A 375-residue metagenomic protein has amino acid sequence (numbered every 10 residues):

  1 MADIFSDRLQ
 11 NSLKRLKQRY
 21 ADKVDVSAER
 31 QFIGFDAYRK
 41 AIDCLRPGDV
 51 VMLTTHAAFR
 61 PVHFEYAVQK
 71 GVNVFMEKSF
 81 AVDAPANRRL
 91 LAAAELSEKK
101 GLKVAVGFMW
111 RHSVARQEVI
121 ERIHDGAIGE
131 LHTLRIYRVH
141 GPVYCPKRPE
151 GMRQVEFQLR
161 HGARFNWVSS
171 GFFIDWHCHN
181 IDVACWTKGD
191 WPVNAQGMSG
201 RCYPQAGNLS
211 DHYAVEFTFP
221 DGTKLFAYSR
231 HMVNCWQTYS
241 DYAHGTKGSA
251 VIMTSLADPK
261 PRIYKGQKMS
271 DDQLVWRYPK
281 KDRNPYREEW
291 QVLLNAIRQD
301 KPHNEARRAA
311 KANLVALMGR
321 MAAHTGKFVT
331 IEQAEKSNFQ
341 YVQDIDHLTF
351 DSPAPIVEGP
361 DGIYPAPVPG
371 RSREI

Functional and structural regions predicted by a protein language model:
A2-R30: Glycine-rich phosphate-binding loop and adjoining beta1-alpha1-beta2 segment of Rossmann-like nucleotide-binding folds
F5-L9, A37, F59: Conserved short alpha-helix immediately C-terminal to the canonical SAM/SAH-binding motif I of Rossmann-like
R19-L53: A structured beta-alpha segment of the ubiquitous adenosine-cofactor-binding alpha/beta core
S27-E29, R46-V51, Q69-N73, K99-K103 (+3 more regions): Loop/turn elements at helix/coil->beta-strand transitions in domains of secreted/extracellular proteins
T55-A57: N-terminal glycine-rich "phosphate-gripper" loop used for MgATP/nucleotide binding and carboxylate activation
P61-H112, G126: Beta-strand-loop-alpha-helix segment that lines the small-molecule cofactor/substrate pocket of alpha/beta enzymes
K99-A105, M109-G207, V215, L225 (+4 more regions): Predominantly a Rossmann-like dinucleotide-binding segment in NAD(P)-dependent oxidoreductases
H179-P192, A206, H212, N234-I375: C-terminal helical cap and adjacent loop that interface with cofactors, partners, or active-site loops
